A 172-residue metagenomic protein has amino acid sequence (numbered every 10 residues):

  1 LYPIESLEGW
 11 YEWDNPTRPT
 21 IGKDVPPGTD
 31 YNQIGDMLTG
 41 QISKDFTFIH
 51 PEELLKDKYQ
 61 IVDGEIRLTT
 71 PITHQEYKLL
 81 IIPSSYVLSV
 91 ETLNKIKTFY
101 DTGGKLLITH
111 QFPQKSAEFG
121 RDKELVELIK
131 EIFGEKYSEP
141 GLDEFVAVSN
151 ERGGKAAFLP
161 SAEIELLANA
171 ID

Functional and structural regions predicted by a protein language model:
L1-D172: Carbohydrate-binding surfaces of carbohydrate-active enzymes
